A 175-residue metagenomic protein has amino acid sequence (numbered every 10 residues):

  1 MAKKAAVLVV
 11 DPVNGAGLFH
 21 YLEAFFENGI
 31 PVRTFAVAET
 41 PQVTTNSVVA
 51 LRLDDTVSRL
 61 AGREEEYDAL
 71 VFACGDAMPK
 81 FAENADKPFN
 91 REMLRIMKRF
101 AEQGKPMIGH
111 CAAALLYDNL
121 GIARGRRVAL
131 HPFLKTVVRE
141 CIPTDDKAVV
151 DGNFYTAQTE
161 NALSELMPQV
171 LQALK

Functional and structural regions predicted by a protein language model:
A2-A36, T40, V49, L53-K175: Active-site-adjacent pocket-lining segments in enzyme domains
T44-T45: Acidic surface patches and DE-rich sequence motifs
